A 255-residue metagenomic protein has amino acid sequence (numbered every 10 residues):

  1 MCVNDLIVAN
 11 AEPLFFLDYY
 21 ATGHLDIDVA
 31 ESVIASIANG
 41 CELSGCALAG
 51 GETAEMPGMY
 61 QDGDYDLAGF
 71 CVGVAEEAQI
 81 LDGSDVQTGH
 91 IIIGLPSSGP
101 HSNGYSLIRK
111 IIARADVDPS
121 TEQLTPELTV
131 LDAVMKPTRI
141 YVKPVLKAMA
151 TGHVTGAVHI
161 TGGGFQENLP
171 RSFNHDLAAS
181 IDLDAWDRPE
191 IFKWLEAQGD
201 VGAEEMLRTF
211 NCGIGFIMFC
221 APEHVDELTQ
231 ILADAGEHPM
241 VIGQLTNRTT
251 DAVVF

Functional and structural regions predicted by a protein language model:
M1-V8: Active-site cofactor/substrate anionic-group-binding motifs, chiefly glycine- and Lys/Arg-rich phosphate-binding loops
N10-E12, L107, H153, H238: Short loop/turn motifs at secondary-structure junctions
E12-S106, Q244: Glycine-rich anion-binding loops of enzyme active sites
D28-A47, Y60-L67, D118-P119, L124-M135 (+1 more regions): Glycine-/charge-enriched secondary-structure boundary and capping motifs
V86-L128, D132: Acidic, glycine-rich loop-and-beta core segments that form the ion-binding/anion-interacting portion of active sites
